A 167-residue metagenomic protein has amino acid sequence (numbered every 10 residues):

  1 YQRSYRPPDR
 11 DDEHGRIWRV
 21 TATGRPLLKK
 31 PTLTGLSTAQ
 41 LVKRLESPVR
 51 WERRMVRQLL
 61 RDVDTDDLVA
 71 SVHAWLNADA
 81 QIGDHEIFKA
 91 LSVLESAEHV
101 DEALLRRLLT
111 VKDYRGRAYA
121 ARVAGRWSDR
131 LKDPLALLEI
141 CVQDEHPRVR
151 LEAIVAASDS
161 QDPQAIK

Functional and structural regions predicted by a protein language model:
Y1-Q40, R61: Beta-propeller domains with acidic blade repeats across secreted/periplasmic ectodomains and cytosolic WD/CNH propellers
Y1-R6, A136-K167: Repeat-solenoid scaffold signature
L33-V42, T65-N77, E98-T110, D129-Q143 (+1 more regions): Amphipathic alpha-helical scaffolding segments comprising HEAT/armadillo-like alpha-solenoid repeats
S37-I87: Long hydrophobic segments that form regular secondary structure
P48-V49, A80-G83, K112-D113, E145-H146 (+1 more regions): Short inter-helical turns and helix N-cap capping residues of alpha-solenoid HEAT/ARM repeat scaffolds
E52-R53, D84-I87, R117, R150 (+1 more regions): Residue-level detector of extended alpha-helical repeat arrays and alpha-solenoid scaffolds
M55-R57, I87-A90, A120, A153: Conserved hydrophobic register position within alpha-solenoid helical repeats
